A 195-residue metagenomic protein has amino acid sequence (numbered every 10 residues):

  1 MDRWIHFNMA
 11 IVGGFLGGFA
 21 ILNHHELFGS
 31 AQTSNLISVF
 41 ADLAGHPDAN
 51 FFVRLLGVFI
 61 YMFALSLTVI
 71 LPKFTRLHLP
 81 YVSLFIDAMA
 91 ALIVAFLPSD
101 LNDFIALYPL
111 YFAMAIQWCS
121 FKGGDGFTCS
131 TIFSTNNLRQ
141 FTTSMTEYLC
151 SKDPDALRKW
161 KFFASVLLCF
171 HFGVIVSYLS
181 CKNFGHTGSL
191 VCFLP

Functional and structural regions predicted by a protein language model:
M1-P195: Alpha-helical transmembrane segments of multi-pass membrane proteins
